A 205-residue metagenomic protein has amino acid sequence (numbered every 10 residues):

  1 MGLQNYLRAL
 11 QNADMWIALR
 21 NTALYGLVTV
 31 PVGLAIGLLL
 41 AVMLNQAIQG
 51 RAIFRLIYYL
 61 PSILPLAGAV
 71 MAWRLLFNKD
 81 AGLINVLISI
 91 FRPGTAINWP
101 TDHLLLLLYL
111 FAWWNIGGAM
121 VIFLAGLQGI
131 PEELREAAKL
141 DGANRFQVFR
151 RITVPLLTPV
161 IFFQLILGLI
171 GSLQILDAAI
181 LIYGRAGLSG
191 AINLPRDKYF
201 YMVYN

Functional and structural regions predicted by a protein language model:
M1-N205: A structural signal for multi-pass alpha-helical bundles of membrane permease subunits that mediate small-molecule
